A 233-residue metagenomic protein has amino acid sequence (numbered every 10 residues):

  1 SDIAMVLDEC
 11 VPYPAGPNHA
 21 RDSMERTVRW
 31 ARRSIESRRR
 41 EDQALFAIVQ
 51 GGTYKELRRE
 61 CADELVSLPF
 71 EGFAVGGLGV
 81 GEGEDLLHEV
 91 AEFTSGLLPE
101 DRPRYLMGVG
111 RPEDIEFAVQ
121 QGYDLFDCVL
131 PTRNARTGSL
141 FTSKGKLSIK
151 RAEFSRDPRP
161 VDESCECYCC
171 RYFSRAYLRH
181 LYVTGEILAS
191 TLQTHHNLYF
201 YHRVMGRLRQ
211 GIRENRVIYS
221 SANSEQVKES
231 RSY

Functional and structural regions predicted by a protein language model:
S1, R39, Y123, E186 (+1 more regions): Residue-level recognition of short, well-ordered coil/turn positions that link secondary-structure elements
S1-R39, A152-S155: Non-catalytic, usually N-terminal nucleic-acid engagement modules in DNA/RNA processing proteins
D8-P14, D162-Y233: C-terminal extensions of enzymes
P12-P17, R21, G72-L78, I187-S190: Glycine- and acidic
A20-T27, R58, L87, R171 (+2 more regions): Generic structural signal for well-ordered, non-membrane alpha-helical segments in soluble metabolic enzymes
E25-V28, S37-V161: Glycine-rich phosphate/ribose-binding loops and adjacent secondary-structure elements that form binding surfaces
V28, R32, H88, S95 (+2 more regions): Predominant activation on well-ordered alpha-helical scaffold segments within soluble catalytic domains
R32, E36-R39, G96-P99, V183 (+2 more regions): Generic secondary-structure signature for well-ordered alpha-helical cores
